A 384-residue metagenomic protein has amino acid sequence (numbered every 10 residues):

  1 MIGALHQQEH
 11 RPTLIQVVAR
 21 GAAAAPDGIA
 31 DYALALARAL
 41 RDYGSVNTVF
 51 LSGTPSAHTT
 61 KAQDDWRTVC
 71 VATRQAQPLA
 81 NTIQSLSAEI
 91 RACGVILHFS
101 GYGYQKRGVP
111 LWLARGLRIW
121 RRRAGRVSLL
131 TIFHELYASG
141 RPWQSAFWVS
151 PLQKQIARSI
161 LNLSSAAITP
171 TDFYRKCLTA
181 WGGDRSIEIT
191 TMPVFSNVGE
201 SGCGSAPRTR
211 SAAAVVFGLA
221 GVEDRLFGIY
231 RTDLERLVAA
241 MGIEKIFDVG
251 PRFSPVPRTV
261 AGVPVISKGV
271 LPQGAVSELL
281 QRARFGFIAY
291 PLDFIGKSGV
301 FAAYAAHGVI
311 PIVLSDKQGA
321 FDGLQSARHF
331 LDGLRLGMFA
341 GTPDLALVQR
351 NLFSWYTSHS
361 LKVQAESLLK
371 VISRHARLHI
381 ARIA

Functional and structural regions predicted by a protein language model:
A19-P26, A35-A92, P251-V256: N-terminal strand-loop element at the rim of the active site of nucleotide-sugar-dependent glycosyltransferases
Y43, M338-H379: A charged, aromatic-enriched C-terminal amphipathic alpha-helix characteristic of glycosyltransferases across folds
R74, P251-S254, V265-L280, K297 (+1 more regions): Conserved active-site histidine-acidic residue motif and adjacent donor-binding/catalytic loop of glycosyltransferases
G116-R123, F147-A167: Membrane-proximal helix-turn-helix segments that form the acceptor-binding/catalytic region of lipid-linked
L130, L136-S159, V198: Nucleotide-sugar donor phosphate/pyrophosphate-binding loop at the beta->alpha transition of glycosyltransferases
L161-R210, V216-G218: Donor nucleotide-sugar binding/catalytic pocket of nucleotide-sugar-dependent glycosyltransferases
N197-T259, Q273: Conserved catalytic-core segment of nucleotide-activated headgroup transferases in glycan assembly
L280-I295: Acidic donor-binding loop of glycosyltransferase active sites
